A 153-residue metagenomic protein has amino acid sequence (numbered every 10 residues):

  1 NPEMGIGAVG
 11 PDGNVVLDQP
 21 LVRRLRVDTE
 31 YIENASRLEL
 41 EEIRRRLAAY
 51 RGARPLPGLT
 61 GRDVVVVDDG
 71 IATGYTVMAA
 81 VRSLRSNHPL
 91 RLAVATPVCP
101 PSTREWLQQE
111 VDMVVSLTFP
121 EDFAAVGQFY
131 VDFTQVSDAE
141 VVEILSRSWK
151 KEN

Functional and structural regions predicted by a protein language model:
N1-N153: PRPP-associated nucleotide enzymes
